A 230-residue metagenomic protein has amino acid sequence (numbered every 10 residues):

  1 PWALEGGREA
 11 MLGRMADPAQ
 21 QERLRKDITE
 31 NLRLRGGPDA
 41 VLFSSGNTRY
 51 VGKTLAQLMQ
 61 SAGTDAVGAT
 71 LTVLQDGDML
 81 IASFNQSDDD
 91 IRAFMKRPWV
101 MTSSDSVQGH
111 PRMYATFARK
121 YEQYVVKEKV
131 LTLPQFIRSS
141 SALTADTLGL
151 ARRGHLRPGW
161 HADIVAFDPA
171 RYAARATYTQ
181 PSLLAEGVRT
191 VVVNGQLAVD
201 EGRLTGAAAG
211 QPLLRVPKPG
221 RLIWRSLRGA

Functional and structural regions predicted by a protein language model:
P1-K129: Active-site neighborhoods of metal-dependent hydrolases
T70, D105-S106, I137, L156 (+1 more regions): Short loop/turn and capping residues at structural boundaries
I81-Q86, D90-I91, E128, T132-Q135 (+1 more regions): Acidic, glycine-enriched loop/beta-strand segments at the rims of small-molecule binding/catalytic pockets
A93-W99, S104-D105, T116, V165-Q211: C-terminal cap of metal-dependent C-N hydrolases
A118, P134-S141: Hydrophobic face of alpha-helices
S139-L143, D163, V192-N194: Mid-to-C-terminal alpha-helical segments outside catalytic/metal-binding sites
E201-A230: Intein/HINT protein-splicing elements and their conserved insertion hotspots or analogous self-processing inserts
